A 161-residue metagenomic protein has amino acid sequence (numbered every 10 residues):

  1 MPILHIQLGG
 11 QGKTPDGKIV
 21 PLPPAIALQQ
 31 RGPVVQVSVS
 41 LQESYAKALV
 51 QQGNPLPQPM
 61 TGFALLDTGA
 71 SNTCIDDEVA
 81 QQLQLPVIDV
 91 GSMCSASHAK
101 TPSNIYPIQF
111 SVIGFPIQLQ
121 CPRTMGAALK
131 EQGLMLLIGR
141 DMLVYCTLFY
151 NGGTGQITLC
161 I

Functional and structural regions predicted by a protein language model:
M1-I161: Pepsin/retropepsin-fold aspartyl endopeptidases
